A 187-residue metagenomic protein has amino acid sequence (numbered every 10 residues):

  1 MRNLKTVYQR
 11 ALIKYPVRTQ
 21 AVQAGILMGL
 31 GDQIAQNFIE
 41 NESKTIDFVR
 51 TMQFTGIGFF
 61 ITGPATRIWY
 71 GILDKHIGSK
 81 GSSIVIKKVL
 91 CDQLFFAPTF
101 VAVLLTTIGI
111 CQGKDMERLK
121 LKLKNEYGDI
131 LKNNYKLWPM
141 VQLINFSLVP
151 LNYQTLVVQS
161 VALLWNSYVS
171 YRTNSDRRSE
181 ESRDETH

Functional and structural regions predicted by a protein language model:
M1-R10, R178-H187: Transit-peptide-like, low-complexity N-terminal presequences and other terminal intrinsically disordered regions
L12-N41, D47-K114, L123-D176: Alpha-helical transmembrane segments of eukaryotic organelle membrane transporters and related multi-pass membrane
